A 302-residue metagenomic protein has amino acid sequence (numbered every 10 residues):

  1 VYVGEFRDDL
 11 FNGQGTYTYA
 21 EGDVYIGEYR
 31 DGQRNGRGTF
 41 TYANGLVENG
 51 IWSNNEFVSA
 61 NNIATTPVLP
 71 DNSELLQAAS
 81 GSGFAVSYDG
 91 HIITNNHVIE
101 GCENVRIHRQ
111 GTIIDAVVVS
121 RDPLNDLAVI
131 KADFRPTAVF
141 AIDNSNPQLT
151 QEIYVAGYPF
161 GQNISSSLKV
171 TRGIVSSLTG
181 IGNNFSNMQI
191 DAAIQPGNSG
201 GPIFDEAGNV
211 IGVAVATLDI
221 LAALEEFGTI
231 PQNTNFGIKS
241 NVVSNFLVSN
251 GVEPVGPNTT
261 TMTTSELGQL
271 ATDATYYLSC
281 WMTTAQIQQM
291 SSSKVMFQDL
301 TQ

Functional and structural regions predicted by a protein language model:
Y2-F11, V24-N35, V47-F57: Conserved anchor residues at repeat-unit boundaries in beta-strand-based tandem repeats, strongest for the MORN repeat
F11, R34, A78-S80, G101 (+1 more regions): Short, small/polar residue-rich loop motifs at catalytic or cofactor-binding pockets
T18, N35, T41, E48 (+3 more regions): Generic structural signal for well-ordered beta-strand positions
E21, N44, D89, Q110-G111 (+1 more regions): Acidic/polar residues in short coil/turn loops that connect beta-strands within repeat-based beta-sheet scaffolds
W52, G83-A85, A116-V118, V175: Conserved hydrophobic positions within beta-strands
A60-L76, T137-A138, P159-N163, V210-T301: C-terminal cap/linker of serine protease catalytic domains
S80, Y88-S165, N183-N187, V243 (+2 more regions): Conserved active-site neighborhood of the chymotrypsin/trypsin-like protease fold
F84-A85, A193-A214: Catalytic nucleophile loop of clan PA
